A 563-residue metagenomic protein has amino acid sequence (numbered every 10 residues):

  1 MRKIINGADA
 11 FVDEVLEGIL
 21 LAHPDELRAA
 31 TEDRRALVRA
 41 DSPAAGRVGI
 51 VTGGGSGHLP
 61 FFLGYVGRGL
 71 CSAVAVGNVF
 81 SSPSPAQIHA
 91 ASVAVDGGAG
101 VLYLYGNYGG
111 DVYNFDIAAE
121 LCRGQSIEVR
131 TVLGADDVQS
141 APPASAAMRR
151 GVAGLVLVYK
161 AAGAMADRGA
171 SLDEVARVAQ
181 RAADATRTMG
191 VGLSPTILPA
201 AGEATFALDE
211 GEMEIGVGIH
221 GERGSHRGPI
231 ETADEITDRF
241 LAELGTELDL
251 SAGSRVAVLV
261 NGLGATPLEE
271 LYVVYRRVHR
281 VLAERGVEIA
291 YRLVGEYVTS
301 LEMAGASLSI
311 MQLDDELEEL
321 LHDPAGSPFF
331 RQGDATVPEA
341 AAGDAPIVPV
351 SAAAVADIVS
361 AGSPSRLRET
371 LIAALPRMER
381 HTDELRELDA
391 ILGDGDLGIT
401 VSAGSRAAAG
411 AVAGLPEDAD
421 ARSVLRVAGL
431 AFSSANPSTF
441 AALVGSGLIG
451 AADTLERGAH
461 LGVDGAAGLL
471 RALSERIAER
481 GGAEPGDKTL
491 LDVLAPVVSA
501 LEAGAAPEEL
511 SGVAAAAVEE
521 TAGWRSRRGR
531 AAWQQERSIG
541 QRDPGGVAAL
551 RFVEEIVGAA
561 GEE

Functional and structural regions predicted by a protein language model:
M1-E563: N-terminal loops that bind phosphate or other acidic moieties and the adjacent beta-alpha structural core
